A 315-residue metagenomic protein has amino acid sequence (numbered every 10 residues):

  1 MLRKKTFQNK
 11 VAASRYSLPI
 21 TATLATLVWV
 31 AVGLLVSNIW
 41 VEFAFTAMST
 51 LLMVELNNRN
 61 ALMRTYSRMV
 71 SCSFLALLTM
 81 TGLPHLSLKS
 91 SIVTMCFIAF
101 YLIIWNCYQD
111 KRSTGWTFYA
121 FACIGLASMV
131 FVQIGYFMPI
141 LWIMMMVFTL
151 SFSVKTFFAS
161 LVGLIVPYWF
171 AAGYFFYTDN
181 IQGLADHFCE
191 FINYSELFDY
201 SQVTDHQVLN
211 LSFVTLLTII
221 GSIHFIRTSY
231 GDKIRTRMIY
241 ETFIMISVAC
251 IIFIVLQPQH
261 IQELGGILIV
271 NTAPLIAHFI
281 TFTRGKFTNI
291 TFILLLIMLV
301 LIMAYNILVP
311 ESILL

Functional and structural regions predicted by a protein language model:
T23-V30, A185-V208, G221-F225: Juxtamembrane membrane-water interface segments that cap and precede transmembrane helices
A44-N60: Transmembrane-helix motifs of polytopic, lipid-linked glycan transferases
R59-L77: Transmembrane-helix signature of polytopic, membrane-embedded enzymes that assemble or transfer cell-envelope glycans
G82, T117-V132: Membrane-interface alpha helices of multi-pass inner-membrane proteins
F100-G115: Membrane-interface transmembrane helices that cradle and orient dolichyl/undecaprenyl
F137-V162: Perimembrane helix-loop-helix junctions
S222-I246: Membrane-interface helix-loop-helix junctions at transmembrane boundaries of multi-pass membrane enzymes, predominantly
I261-H278: Hydrophobic/aromatic-rich transmembrane helices and adjacent perimembrane loops
